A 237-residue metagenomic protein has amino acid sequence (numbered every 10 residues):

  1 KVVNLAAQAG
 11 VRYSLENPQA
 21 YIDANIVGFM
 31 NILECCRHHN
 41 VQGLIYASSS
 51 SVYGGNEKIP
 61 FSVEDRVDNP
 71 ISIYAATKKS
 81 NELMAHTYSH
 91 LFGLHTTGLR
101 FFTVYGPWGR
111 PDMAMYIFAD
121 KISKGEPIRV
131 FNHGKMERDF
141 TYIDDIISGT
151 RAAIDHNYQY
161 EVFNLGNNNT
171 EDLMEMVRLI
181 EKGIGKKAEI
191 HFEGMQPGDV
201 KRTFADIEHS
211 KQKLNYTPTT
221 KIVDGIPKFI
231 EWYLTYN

Functional and structural regions predicted by a protein language model:
K1-V104, D144, T220, W232 (+1 more regions): N-terminal Rossmann-like NAD(P)+-binding domain of SDR-like oxidoreductases, especially those catalyzing
E16, A24-V27, S72, G109-M113 (+5 more regions): Residue-level signal for the nucleotide or nucleotide-sugar donor/cofactor binding architecture
K79, T97, V104-I117, K124-E126 (+5 more regions): Glycine/proline-rich active-site loop of Rossmann-fold NAD(P)-dependent oxidoreductases
S80, M84-Y88, F118, M176 (+1 more regions): Hydrophobic alpha-helix immediately C-terminal to the catalytic Tyr-X-X-X-Lys motif of short-chain
A114, D172-I184, G225-F229: PAPS/PAP-binding and catalytic site of the sulfotransferase fold
H133, V162-F163, D172-R178, G185-R202 (+1 more regions): C-terminal "lid/loop" region of Rossmann-like NAD(P)-dependent oxidoreductases
I146, T150, L165, M176 (+2 more regions): Non-catalytic, hydrophobic alpha-helical segments
D206-N237: C-terminal amphipathic/interface module of NAD(P)-dependent oxidoreductases and related NAD-binding regulators
